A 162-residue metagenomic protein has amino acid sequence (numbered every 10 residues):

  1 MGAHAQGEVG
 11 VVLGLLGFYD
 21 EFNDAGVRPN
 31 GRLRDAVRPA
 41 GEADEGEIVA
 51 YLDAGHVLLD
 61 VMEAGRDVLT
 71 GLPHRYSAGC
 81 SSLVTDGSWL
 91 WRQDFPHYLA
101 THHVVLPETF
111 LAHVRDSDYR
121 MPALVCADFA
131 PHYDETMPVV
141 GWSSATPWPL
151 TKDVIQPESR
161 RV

Functional and structural regions predicted by a protein language model:
M1-V162: Alpha-helical interaction/linker modules in multidomain eukaryotic proteins
